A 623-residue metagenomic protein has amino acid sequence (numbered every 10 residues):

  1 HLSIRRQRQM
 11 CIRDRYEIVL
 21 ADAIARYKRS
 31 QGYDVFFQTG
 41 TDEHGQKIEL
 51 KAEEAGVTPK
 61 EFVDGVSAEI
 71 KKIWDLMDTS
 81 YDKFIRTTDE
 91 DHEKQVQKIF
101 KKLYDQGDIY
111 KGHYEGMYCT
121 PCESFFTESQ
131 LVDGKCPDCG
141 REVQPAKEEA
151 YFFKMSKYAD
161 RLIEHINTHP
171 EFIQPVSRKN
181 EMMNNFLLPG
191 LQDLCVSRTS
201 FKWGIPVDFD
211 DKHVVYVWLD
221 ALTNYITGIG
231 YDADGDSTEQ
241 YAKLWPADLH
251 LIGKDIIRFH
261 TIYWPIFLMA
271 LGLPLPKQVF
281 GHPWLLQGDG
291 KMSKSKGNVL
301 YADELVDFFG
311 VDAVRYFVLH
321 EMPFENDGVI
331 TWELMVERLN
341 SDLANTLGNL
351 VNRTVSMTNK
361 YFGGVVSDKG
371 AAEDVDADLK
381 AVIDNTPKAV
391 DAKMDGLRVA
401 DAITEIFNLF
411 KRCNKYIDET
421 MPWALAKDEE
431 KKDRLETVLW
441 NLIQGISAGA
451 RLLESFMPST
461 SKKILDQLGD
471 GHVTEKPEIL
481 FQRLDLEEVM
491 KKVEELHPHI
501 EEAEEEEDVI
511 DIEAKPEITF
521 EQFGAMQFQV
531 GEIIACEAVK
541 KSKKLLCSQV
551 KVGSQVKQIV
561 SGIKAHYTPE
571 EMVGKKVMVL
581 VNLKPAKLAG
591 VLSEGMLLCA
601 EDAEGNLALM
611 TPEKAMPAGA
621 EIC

Functional and structural regions predicted by a protein language model:
R6-Q9, R13-T39, R86, D91-Q95 (+4 more regions): Structured secondary-structure scaffolds
R6-V66, I85-F100, D105, C122 (+5 more regions): N-terminal catalytic cores of NTP/NDP-binding nucleotidyl/phosphoryl-transfer enzymes
A68-S80: A glycine-rich helix N-cap at a beta->alpha junction
K102, Y118, F125, K135 (+1 more regions): The −1 position to Zn-ligating cysteines in a subset of zinc-ribbon hairpins
K111, L334-A371, V382-F481, L580: Helix-rich, typically C-terminal accessory recognition domains appended to large enzymatic cores
E115, V132-D133: Short metal-coordination and nucleic-acid-contact micro-motifs, chiefly zinc-binding Cys/His arrays
S461-Q522: Intrinsic disorder at enzyme termini
E504-C623: Phosphate-backbone binding interfaces of nucleic-acid-interacting proteins
